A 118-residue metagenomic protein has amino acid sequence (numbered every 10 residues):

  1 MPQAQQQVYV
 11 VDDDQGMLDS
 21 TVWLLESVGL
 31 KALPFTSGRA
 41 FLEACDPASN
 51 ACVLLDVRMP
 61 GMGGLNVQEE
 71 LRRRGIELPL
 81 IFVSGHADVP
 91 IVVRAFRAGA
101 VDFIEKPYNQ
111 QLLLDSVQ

Functional and structural regions predicted by a protein language model:
M1-Y9, Q15-V22, L30: Non-catalytic signal-transmission and effector/linker regions of two-component phosphorelay proteins
Y9, A48-L54: Active-site beta3 strand of CheY-like receiver
G29-T36, A44: Short hydrophobic/Thr-rich beta-strand motif most characteristic of the beta2 strand and flanking loop of CheY-like
T36-S37, M62-V67: Acidic catalytic/metal-coordinating carboxylates
M59: Receiver (REC) domain active-site loop signature in two-component systems and cognate sites in sensor histidine kinases
D88-P90, Y108-V117: C-terminal output helix
